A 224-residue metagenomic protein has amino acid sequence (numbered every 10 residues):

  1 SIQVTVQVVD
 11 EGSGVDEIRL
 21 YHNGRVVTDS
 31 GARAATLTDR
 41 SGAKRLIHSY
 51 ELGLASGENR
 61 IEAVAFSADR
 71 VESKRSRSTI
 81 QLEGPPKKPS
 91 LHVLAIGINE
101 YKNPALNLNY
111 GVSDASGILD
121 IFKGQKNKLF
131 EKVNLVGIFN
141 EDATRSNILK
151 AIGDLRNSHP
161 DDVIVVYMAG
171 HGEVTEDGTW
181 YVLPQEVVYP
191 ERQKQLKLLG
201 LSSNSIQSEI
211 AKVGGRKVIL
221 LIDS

Functional and structural regions predicted by a protein language model:
Q3-E11: Short edge beta-strand/loop segments characteristic of extracellular beta-sandwich folds
E17-L20, L135, W180: Short beta-strand elements bearing conserved aromatic residues within extracellular beta-rich modules
E17-Y21, V26, L119, V165: Beta-strand signatures of extracellular beta-sandwich domains
T28, R33-H48, K74-T79, A115 (+3 more regions): Functional beta-strand-loop-alpha-helix junction segments that form "active/interaction loops" within catalytic
E51-E58: Surface-exposed, short loops/turns at beta-strand junctions within beta-sandwich domains
S90, R145-A169, E173-S224: Caspase-like (clan CD) cysteine peptidase catalytic core
K102-D120: Glycine- and acidic-residue-enriched helix-capping/strand-helix junction motifs
